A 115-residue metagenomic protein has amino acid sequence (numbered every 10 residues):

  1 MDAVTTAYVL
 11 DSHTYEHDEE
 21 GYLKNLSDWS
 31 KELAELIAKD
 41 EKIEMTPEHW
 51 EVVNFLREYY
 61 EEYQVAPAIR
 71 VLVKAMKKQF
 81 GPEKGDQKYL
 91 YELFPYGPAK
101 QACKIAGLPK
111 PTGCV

Functional and structural regions predicted by a protein language model:
M1: Iron-sulfur (Fe-S) cluster-binding modules
V9-E41: N-terminal first-folded block
H17, V71-V115: Helix-rich interaction surfaces within compact, conserved domain-sized segments that mediate assembly or partner
Y22-D28, E62-V65, M76-K77, Y89: A short, ordered amphipathic alpha-helix with a cationic face
E32-A34, A38-E62, I69, V73-K77: Metallocofactor- and cofactor-centric catalytic cores in central/energy metabolism, strongly enriched
R57-Q64, P82, Y91: Amphipathic alpha-helical interaction elements
